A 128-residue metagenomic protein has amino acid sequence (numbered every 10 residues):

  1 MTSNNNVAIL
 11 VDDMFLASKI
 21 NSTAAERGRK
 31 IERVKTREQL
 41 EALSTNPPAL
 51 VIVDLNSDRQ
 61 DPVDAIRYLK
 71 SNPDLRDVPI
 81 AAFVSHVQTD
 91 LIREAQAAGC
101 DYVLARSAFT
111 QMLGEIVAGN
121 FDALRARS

Functional and structural regions predicted by a protein language model:
N5-M14: Conserved acidic segment of CheY-like receiver
M14-E32: Two-component/phosphorelay signaling modules centered on CheY-like receiver
K35-L50: Acidic, metal-coordinating helix/loop segments flanking the phosphotransfer/catalytic sites of two-component signaling
V53-L69: Conserved phosphotransfer microenvironments
D74-P79: His-Asp phosphorelay/catalytic-motif detector in bacterial-type signaling
V87-Y102: Alpha4 helix (beta4-alpha4-beta5 surface) of REC/receiver domains from two-component response regulators
G99-Q111: Output/docking surface of receiver
